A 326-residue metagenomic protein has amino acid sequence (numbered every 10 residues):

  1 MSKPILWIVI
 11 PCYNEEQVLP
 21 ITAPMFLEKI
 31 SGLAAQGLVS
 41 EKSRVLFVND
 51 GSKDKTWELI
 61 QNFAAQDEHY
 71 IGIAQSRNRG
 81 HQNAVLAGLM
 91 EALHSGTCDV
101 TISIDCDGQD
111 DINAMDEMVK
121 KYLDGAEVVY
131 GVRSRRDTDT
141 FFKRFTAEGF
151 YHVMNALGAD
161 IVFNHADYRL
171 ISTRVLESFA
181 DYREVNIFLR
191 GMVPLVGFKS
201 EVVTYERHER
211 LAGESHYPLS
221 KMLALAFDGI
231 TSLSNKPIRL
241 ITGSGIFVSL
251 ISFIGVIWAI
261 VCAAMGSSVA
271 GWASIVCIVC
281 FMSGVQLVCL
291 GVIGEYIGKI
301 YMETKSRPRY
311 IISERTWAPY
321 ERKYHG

Functional and structural regions predicted by a protein language model:
M1-T140, H325: Structured catalytic core of nucleotide-sugar glycosyltransferases
S2-I5, R190-G326: Hydrophobic helical membrane-anchoring modules
E28, G32, N62, Q66 (+8 more regions): Conserved amphipathic alpha-helical interaction elements at protein-protein interfaces in regulatory, energy-coupling
L38-K42, V129-G131, V162-N164, F188 (+3 more regions): Short, hydrophobic secondary-structure boundary micro-motifs
D54, R169-S172, G245, G284: Residue-level detector of functionally special positions within alpha-helical transmembrane segments of multi-pass
I71, Q75-E91, V100, Q109-M192 (+1 more regions): Acceptor/aglycone-binding surface of glycosyltransferases and processive sugar-polymer synthases
